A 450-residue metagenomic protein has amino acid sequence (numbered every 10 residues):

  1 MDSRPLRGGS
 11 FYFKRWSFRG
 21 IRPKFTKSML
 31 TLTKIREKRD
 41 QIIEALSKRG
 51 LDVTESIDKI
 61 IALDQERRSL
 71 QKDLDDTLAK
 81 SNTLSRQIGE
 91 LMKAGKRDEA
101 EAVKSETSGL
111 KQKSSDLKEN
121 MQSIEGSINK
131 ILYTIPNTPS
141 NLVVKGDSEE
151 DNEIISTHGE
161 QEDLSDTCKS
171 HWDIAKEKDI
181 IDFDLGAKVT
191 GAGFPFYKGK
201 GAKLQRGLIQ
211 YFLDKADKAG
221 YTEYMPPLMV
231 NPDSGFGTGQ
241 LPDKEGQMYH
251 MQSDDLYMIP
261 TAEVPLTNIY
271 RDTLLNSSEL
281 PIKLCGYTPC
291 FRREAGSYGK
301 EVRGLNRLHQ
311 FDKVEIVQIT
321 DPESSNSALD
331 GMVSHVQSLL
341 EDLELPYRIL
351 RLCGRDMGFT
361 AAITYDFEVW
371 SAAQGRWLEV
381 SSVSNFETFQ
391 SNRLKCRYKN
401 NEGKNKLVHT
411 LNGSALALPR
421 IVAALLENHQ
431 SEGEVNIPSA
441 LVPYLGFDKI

Functional and structural regions predicted by a protein language model:
M1-Y12: Positively charged N-terminal leader segments that act as targeting/secretion signals
L6-R7, A62, G354: Intrinsically disordered, low-complexity regulatory regions of eukaryotic regulatory proteins
T26-E162, I180: N-terminal alpha-helical targeting/anchoring segments
T54, T157-I450: TRNA-recognition modules of translation machinery and tRNA-sensing kinases, especially anticodon-binding
